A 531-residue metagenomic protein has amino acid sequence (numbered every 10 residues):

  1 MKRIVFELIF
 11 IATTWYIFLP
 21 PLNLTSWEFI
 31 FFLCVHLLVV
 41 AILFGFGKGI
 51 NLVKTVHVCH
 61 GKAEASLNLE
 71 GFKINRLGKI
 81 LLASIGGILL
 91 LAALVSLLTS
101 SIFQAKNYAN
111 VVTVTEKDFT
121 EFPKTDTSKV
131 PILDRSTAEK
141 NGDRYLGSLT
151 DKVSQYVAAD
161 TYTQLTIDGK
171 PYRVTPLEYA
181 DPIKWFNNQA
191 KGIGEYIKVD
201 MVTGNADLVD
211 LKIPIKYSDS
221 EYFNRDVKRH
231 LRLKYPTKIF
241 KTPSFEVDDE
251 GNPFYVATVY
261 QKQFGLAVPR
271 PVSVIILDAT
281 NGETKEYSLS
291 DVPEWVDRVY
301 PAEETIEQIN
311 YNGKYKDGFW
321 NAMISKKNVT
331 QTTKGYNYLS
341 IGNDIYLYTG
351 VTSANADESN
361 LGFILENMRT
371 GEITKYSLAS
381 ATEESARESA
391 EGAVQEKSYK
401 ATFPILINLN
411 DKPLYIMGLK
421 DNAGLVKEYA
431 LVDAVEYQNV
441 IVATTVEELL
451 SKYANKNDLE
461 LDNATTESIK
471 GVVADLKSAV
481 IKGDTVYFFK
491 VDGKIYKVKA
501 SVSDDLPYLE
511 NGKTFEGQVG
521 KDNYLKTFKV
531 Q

Functional and structural regions predicted by a protein language model:
M1-R3: Positively charged n-region of N-terminal signal peptides that target proteins for export
F6-Q531: Soluble extracytoplasmic regions of secretory-pathway and membrane proteins
